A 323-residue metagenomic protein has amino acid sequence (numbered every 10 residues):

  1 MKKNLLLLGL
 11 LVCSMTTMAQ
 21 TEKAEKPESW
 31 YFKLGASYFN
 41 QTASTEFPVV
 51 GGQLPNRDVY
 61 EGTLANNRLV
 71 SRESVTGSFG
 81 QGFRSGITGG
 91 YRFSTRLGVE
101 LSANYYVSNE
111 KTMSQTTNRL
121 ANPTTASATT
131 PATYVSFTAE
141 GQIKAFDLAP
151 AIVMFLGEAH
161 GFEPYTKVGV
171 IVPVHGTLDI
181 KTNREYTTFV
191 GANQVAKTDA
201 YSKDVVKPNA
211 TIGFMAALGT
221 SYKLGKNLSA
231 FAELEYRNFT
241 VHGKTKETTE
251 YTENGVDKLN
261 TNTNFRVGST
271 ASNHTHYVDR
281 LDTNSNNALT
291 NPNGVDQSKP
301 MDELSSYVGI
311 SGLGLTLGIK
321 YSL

Functional and structural regions predicted by a protein language model:
M1-E25, I319, L323: Bacterial Sec-dependent N-terminal signal peptides
L5, A19-Q53, G161-E163, R280-N284 (+1 more regions): Outer-membrane beta-barrel biogenesis signature
Y31, Y307-L323: Outer-membrane beta-barrel "beta-signal"
A36, I87-Y91, L101-A103, L148-M154 (+4 more regions): Residues on the lipid-exposed face of transmembrane beta-strands in outer-membrane beta-barrel proteins
T42-G80, V107-D147, P173-T211, H242-I310: Extracellular/periplasm-exposed beta-strand and loop segments of Gram-negative cell-envelope proteins, dominated by
Q81, G89-G98: Short, solvent-exposed loop/edge-beta patches enriched in aromatic
R96-V99, H160-F162, N227-A230: Repeated loop/turn-to-beta-strand initiation elements of outer-membrane beta-barrel proteins
Y222-F231, T240-T245: Substrate-binding/catalytic groove segments of enzymes that remodel or degrade extracellular structural polymers
